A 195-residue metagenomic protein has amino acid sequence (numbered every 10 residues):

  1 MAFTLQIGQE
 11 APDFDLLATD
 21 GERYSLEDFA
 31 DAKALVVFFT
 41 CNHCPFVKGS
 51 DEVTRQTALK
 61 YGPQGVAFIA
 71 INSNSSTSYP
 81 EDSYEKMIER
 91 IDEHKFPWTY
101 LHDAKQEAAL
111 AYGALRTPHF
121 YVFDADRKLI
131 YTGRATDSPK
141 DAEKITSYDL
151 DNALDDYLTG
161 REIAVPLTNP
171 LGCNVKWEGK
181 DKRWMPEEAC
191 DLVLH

Functional and structural regions predicted by a protein language model:
M1-P166, D181, A189-H195: Chalcogenol-based redox active-site neighborhoods
N169-D181: A short, charged, Gly/Pro-tolerant segment at domain boundaries
W184: Short terminal or interdomain "cap/linker" segment that borders an active site or interface and mediates
